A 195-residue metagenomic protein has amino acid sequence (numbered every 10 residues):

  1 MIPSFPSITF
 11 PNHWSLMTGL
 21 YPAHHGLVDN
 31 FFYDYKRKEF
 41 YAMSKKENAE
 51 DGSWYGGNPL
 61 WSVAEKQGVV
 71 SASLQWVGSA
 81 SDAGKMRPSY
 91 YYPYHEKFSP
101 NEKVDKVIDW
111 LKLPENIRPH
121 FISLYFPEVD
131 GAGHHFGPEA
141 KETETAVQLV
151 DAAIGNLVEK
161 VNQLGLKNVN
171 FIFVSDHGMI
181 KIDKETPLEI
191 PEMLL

Functional and structural regions predicted by a protein language model:
M1-L195: Feature captures the catalytic ectodomains and active-site-proximal regions of enzymes that hydrolyze or transfer
